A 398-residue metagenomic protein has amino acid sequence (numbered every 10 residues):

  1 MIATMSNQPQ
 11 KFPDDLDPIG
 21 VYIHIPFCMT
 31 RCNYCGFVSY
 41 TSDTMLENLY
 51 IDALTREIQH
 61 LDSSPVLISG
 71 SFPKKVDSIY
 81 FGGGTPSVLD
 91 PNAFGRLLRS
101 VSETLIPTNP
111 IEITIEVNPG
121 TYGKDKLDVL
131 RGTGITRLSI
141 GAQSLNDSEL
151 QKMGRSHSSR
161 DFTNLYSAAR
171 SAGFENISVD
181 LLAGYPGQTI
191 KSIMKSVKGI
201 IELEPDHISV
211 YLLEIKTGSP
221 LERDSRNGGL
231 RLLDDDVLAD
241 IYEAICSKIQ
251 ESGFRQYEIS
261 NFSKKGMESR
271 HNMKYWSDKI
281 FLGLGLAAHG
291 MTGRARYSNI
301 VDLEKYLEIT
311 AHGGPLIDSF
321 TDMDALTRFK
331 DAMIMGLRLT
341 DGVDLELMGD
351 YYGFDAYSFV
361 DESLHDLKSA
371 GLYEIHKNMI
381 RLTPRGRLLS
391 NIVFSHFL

Functional and structural regions predicted by a protein language model:
M1-A3: A broadly conserved sequence feature marking short terminus-proximal activation segments in nucleic acid-centric
M5-I19, S39-S64, K74-F354, I392: C-terminal scaffold of the Radical SAM
H24-S39: Local cysteine-cluster metal-coordination motifs and their immediate loop/turn environment, predominantly Fe-S cluster
L67-S69: Flexible helix-coil transition and linker loops at the boundaries of alpha-helical arrays
F354-D366: Short amphipathic alpha-helical interaction segments
K368-N378: A short, conserved structural fragment
M379-T383: Minor-groove-contacting beta-hairpin "wing" of winged helix-turn-helix DNA-binding domains
R385-L398: Short, amphipathic alpha-helical interaction segments positioned at domain boundaries
